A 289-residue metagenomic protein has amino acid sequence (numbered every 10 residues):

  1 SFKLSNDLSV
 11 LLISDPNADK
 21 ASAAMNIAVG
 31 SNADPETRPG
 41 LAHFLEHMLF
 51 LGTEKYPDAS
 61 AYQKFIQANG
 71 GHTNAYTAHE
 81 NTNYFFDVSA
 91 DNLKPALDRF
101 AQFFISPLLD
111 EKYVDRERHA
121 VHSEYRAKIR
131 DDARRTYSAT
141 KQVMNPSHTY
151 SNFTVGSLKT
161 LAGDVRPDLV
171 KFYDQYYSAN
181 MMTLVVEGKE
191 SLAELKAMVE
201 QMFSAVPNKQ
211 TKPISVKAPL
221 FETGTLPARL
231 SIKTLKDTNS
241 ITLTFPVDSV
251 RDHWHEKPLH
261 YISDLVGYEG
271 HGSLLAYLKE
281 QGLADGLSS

Functional and structural regions predicted by a protein language model:
K3-L8, S14, A61-I214, L220-E222 (+5 more regions): Charge-rich, well-structured scaffold segments of protease-associated domains
D7, P16-I66, L243, H253-V266: Active/ligand-binding-proximal structured segments within catalytic/core domains that scaffold catalytic residues
